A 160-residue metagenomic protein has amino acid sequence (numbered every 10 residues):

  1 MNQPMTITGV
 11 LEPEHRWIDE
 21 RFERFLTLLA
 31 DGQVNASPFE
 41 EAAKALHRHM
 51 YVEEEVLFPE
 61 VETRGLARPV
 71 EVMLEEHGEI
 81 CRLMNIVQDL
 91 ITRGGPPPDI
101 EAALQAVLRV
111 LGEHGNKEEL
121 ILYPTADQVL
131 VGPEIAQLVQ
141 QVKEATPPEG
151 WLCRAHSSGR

Functional and structural regions predicted by a protein language model:
M1-R160: Small-residue-biased structural context
